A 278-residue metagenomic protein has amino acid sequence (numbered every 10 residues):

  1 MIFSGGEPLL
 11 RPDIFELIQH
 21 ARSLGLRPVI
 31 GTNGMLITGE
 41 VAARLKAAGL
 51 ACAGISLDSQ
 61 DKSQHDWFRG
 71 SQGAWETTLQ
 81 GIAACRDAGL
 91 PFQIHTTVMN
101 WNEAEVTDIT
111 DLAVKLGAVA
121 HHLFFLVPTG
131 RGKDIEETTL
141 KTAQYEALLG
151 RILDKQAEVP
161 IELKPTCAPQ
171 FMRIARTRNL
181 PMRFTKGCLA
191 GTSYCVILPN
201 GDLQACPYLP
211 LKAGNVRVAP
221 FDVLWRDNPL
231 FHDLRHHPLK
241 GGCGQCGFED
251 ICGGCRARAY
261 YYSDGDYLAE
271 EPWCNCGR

Functional and structural regions predicted by a protein language model:
M1-G5, P229, D233-R235, G242-C243 (+1 more regions): Short Fe-S-cluster ligation motifs
M1-P128, L140-K141: Radical SAM/AdoMet-radical enzyme domain recognition
V114-K115, V119, D134-V159, D266-R278: A structural motif corresponding to the C-terminal lobe/cap of the Radical SAM core domain
K115, I197-L198: Short, acidic, Ser/Thr-enriched surface-loop or helix-capping motifs
A143-T177, D202-Y260: C-terminal accessory region of radical SAM enzymes
T177-K186: Short, basic/aromatic recognition patches
C188-T192: Short, small/polar residue-rich loop motifs at catalytic or cofactor-binding pockets
P199, S263: Short, ordered coil/turn segments that flank beta-strands lining enzyme active or ligand-binding pockets
